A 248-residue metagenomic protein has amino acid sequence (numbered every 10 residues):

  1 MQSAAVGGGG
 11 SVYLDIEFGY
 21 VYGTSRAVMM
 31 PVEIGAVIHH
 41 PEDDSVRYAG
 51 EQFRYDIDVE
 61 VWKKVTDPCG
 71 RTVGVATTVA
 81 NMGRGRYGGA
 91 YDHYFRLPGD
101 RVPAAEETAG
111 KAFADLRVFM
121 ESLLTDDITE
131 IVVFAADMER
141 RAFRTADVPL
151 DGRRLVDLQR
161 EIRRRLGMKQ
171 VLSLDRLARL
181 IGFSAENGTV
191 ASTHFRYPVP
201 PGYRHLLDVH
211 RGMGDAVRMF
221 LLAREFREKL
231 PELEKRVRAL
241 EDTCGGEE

Functional and structural regions predicted by a protein language model:
Q2, R54, R153, L222 (+1 more regions): Intrinsically disordered, low-complexity terminal extensions that flank but exclude the folded catalytic cores
Q2-R26, G152-V156, R160-I162: Short, charged/polar N-terminal "headpieces" of proteins
G10-V12, E17-R140: Conserved non-catalytic scaffold segment of RNase H-like nuclease domains
Y22-T24, A142, A146, R164 (+1 more regions): Active-site-proximal flexible loops/turns
E130-A136, A142, A178-E248: Acidic, Mg2+-coordinating catalytic module of metal-dependent nucleases/exonucleases that use a two-metal-ion mechanism
D137-V156: Substrate-recognition/cap helix-loop segment adjacent to the acidic, metal-dependent catalytic center of Asp-based
P149-D151, K169, S184: Short coil/loop linkers at secondary-structure junctions
L158-L172: Short alpha-helix plus adjacent loop in nuclease-associated cores
